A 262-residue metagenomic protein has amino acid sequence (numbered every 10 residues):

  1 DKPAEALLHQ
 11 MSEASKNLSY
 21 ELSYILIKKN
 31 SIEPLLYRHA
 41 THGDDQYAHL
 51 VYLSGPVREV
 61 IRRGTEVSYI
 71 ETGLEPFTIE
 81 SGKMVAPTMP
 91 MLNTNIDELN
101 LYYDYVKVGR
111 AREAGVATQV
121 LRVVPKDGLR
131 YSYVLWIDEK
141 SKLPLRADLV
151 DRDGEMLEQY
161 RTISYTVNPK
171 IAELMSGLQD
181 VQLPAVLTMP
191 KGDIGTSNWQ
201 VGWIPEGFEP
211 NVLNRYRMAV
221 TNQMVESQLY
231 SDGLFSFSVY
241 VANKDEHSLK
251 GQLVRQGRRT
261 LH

Functional and structural regions predicted by a protein language model:
D1-Q46, G55, G82, E98-D104 (+2 more regions): N-terminal leader/targeting segments and the immediate start of mature chains
S15-N17, H39-A48, I61-E66, V116 (+3 more regions): Short, solvent-exposed coil/turn segments at beta-strand boundaries
N17-E21, D44-H49, G115-R122, L143-R146 (+1 more regions): Short, hydrophobic/aromatic-rich segments at coil-to-beta transitions
I27-K29, L53-G55, T65-E66, T72-E75 (+7 more regions): Solvent-exposed coil/turn segments that connect beta secondary-structure elements in extracytoplasmic/periplasmic
L35-P90, R146-P169: An acidic-aromatic
F77-I79, K83-L129: Short N-terminal edge-element motif at the start of the domain
R110-L183: Gly/Pro-enriched, hydrophobic low-complexity segments that function as extracytoplasmic propeptides/linkers
V181-H262: Short, solvent-exposed recognition patches
